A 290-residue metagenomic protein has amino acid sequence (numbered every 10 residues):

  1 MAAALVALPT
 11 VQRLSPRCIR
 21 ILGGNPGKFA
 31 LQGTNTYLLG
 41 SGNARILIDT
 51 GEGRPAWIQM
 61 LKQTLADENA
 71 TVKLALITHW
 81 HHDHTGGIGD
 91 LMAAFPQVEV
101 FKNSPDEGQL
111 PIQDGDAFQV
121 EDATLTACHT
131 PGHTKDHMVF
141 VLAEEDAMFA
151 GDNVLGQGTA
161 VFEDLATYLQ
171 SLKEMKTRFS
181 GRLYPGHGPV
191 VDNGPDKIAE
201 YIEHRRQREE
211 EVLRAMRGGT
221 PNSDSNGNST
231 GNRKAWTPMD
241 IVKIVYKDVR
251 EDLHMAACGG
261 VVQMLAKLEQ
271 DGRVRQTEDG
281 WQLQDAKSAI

Functional and structural regions predicted by a protein language model:
M1-A4, I290: Eukaryotic N-terminal targeting leaders
A4-L5, P9-E68, V139-N153: Conserved beta-strand hairpin/beta-sheet module of binuclear metal-dependent hydrolase folds, prominently
R17, L61, H187, V212 (+1 more regions): Residue-level signal for inorganic ion chemistry
G27, L31-Q32, R45, G51-T126 (+1 more regions): Active-site HxH/HxHxD metal-binding segment of metal-dependent hydrolases
A44-I46, E52-R54, T124-A215: Metallo-beta-lactamase
T78-H84, H133, H187, M264: Histidine-centered divalent metal-coordination motifs
G86, E163, A256: Residue-level signal for the nucleotide or nucleotide-sugar donor/cofactor binding architecture
R217-I290: C-terminal regulatory/interaction regions
